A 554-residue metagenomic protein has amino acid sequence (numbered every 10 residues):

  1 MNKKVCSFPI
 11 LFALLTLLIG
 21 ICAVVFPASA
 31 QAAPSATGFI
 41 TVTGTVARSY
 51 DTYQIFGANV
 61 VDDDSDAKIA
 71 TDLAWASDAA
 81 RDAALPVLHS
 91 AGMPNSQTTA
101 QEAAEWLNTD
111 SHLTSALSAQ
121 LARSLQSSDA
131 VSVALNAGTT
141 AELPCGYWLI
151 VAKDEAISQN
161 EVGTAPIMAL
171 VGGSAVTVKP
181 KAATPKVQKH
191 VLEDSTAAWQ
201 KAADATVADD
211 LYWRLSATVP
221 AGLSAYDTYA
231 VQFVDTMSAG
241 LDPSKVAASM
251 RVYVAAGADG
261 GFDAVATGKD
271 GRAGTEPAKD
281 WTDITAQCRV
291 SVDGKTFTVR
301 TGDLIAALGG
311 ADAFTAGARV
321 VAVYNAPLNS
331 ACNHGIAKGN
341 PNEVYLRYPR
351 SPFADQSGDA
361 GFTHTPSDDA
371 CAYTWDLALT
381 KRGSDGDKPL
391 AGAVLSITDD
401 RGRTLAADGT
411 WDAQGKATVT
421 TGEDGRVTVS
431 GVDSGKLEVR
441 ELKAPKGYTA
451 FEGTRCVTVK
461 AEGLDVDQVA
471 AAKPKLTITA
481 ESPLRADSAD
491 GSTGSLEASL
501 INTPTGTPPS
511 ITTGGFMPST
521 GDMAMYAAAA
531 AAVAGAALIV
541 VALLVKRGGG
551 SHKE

Functional and structural regions predicted by a protein language model:
M1-E554: Solvent-exposed loop/turn and edge beta-strand elements of beta-rich ligand-binding domains
